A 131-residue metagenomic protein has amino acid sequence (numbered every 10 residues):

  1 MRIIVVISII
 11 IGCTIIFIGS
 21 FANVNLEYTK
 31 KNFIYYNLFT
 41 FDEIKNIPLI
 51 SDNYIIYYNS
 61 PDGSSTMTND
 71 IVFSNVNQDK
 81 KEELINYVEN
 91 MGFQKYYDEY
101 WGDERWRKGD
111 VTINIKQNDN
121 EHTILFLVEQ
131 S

Functional and structural regions predicted by a protein language model:
R2-S65: N-terminal leader/targeting segments
N32, N69-N77: Second-shell loop/turn segments in exported
F39-P48, V76-Y97: Amphipathic alpha-helical segments
P48, Y54-I55, I71, R105 (+1 more regions): Intrinsic disorder/low-complexity detector
S64-T68, E121: A general secondary-structure signal for short beta-strands and their flanking turns/coil in non-transmembrane regions
M67-N69, G109-D110: Short, surface-exposed coil-to-beta transition loops
E89, F93-S131: Non-cytosolic head/periplasmic domains of membrane-anchored proteins
